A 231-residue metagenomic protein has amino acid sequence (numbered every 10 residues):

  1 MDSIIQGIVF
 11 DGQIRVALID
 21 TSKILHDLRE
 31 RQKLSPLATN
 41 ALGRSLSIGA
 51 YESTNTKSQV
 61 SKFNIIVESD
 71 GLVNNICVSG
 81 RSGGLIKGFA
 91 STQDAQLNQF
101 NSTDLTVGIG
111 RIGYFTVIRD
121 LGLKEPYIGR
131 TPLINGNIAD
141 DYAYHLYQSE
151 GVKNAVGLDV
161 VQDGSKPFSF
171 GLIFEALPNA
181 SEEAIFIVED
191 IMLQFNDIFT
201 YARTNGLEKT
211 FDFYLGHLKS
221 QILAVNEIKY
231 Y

Functional and structural regions predicted by a protein language model:
M1-V225: Interaction interfaces in information-processing and related assembly proteins
K229-Y231: Local cysteine-cluster metal-coordination motifs and their immediate loop/turn environment, predominantly Fe-S cluster
